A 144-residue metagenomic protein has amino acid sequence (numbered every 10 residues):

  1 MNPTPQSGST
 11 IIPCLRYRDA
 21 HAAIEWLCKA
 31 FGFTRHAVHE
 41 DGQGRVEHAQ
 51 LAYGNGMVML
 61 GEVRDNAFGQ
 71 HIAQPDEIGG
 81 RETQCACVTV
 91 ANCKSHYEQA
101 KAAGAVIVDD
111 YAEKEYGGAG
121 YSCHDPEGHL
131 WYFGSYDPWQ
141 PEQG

Functional and structural regions predicted by a protein language model:
M1-C14, I24-E25, F31-P126, G134-G144: Vicinal oxygen chelate
R16-D19: Short, surface-exposed ligand-recognition loops at beta-strand->loop->(often short) alpha-helix junctions that present
